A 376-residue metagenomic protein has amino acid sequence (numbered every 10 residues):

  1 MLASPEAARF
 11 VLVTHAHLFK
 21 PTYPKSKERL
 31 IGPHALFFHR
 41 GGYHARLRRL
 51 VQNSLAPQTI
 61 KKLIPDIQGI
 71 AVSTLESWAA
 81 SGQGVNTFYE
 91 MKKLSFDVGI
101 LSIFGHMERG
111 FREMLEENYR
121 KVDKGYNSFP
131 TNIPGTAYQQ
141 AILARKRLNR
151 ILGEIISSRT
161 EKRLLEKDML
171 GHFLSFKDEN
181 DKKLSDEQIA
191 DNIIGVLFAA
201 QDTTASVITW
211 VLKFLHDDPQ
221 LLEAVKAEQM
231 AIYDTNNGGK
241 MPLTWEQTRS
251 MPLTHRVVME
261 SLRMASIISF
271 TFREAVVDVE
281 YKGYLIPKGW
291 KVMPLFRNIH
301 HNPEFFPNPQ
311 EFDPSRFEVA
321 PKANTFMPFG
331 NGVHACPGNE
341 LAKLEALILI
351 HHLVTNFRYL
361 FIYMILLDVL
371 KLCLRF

Functional and structural regions predicted by a protein language model:
M1-D66, I70, T74-L75, N86-I100 (+1 more regions): Cytochrome P450 substrate-recognition site 1
L2-S4, T74, S102-I103, I155 (+4 more regions): Hydrophobic, repeat-rich solenoid/adaptor surfaces of innate immune receptors and signaling proteins
S4, A200, G289: Short, conserved phosphate/pyrophosphate- and ester-handling motifs at nucleotide-, phospho-/glycolipid
K20, E179-D191, G283, K288 (+1 more regions): Cytochrome P450 heme-binding Cys-pocket and its upstream "meander" loop
A56, A80, L143-I208, N236-M251: Conserved cytochrome P450 catalytic core segment spanning the I/J/K helices
I64-Q68, E116-Y126, P130, G135-R150 (+7 more regions): Cytochrome P450 I-helix active-site segment
S95, T203-L221, K226-E228, E340-F357: Cytochrome P450 catalytic-core helices
G105-L115, Y359-I365: Short conserved catalytic/interaction loops centered on acidic-Pro-aromatic/His motifs
